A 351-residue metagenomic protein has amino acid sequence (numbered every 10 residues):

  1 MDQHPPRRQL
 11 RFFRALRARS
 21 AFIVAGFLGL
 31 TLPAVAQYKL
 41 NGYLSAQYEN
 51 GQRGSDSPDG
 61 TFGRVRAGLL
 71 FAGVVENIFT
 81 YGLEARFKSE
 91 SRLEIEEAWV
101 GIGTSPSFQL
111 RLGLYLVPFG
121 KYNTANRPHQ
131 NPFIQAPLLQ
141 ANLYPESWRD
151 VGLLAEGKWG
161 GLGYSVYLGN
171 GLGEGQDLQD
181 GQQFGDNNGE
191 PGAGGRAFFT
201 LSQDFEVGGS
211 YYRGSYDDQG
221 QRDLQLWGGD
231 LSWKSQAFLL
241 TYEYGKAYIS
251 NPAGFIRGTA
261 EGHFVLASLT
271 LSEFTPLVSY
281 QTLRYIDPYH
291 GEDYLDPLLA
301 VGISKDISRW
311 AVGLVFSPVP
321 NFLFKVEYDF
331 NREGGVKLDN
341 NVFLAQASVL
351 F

Functional and structural regions predicted by a protein language model:
M1-R17: N-terminal secretory signal peptides that target proteins for export/translocation
R19-T31: Bacterial N-terminal signal peptides
L32-A36: Sec/Tat signal peptide C-region and signal peptidase I cleavage site
Y38-G51, P58-E174, G189-A193, F198-E206 (+2 more regions): Outer membrane beta-barrel
G54-S57, A98-G103, N123-R127, N131-P132 (+2 more regions): Outer-membrane beta-barrel pore domains
L139-N142, G181-F184, A300: Short, P/G- and charge-enriched loop/turn segments at secondary-structure junctions
L172-F184, Y212-G214: Active-site-proximal beta-alpha loop/turn segments in soluble metabolic enzymes
Q182-E190, G220-R222: Interfacial loop-to-helix transition and helix-capping segments at the boundaries of transmembrane helices
